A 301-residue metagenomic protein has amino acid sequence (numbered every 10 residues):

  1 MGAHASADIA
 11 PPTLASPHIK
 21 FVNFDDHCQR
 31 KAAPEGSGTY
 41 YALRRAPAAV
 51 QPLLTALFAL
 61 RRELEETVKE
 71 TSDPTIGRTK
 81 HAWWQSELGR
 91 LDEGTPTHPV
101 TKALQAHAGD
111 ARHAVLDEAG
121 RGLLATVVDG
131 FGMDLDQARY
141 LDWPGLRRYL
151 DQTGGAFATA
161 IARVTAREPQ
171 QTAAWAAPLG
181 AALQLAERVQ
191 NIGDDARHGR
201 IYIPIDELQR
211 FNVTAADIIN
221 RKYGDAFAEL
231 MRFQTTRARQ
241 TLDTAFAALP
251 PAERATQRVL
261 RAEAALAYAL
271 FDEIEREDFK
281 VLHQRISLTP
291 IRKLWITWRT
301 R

Functional and structural regions predicted by a protein language model:
H4, I9-A108, G120-L135, R139 (+3 more regions): Catalytic cores of Mg2+-dependent Asp-rich isoprenoid enzymes
